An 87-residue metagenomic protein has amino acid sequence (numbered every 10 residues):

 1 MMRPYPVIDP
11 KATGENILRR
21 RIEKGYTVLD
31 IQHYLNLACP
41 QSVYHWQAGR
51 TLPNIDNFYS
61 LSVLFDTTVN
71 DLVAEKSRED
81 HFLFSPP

Functional and structural regions predicted by a protein language model:
M1-E23: A short, Lys/Arg-rich alpha-helix, primarily the initiator
M2-P6, V63, V73-P87: Short, charged recognition helix plus adjacent turn of helix-turn-helix-like nucleic-acid-binding domains
E15, G25-Y26, A38, P53-D56: Residue-level signal for the short linker/turn that defines the boundary of a DNA-recognition helix
L18, L29, Y59: Residues within the helices of the helix-turn-helix
R21, Q32, S62: The alpha-helix within a helix-turn-helix
I22, N36, A48-R50, S77: Residue-level detection of the helix-turn-helix DNA-binding "recognition helix"
G25-H45: Short alpha-helical DNA-recognition segment
D56-D71: DNA major-groove recognition helix of helix-turn-helix/homeodomain DNA-binding modules
